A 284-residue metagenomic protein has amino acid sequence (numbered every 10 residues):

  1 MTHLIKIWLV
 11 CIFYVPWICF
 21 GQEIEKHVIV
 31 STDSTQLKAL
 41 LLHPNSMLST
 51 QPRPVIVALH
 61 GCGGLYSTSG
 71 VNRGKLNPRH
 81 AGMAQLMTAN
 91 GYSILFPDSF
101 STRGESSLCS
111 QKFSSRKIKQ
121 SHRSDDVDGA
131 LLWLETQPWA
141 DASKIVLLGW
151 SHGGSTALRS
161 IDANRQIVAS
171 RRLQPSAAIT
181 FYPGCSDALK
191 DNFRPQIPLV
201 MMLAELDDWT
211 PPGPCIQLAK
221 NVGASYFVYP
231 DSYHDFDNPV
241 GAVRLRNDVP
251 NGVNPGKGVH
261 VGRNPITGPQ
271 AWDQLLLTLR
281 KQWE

Functional and structural regions predicted by a protein language model:
C11-G21: Hydrophobic h-region of N-terminal signal peptides that target proteins for export in Gram-negative bacteria
Q22-Q51: N-terminal cap/lid segment of alpha/beta-hydrolase-fold proteins
L37-K38, P52-T136, V240-G241, R246-V261: Serine-hydrolase catalytic machinery in alpha/beta-hydrolase-like enzymes
L65, N72, I118-P195: Primarily recognizes the serine-hydrolase "nucleophile elbow" in alpha/beta-hydrolase and SGNH/GDSL folds
P195, M201-L203: Short beta-strand/loop motif that positions the catalytic acidic residue of the alpha/beta-hydrolase fold
L206-T210, H234-D235: Acidic catalytic loop of the alpha/beta-hydrolase fold
T210-K220, G241: Short alpha-helix in the alpha/beta-hydrolase fold that links the catalytic acid
A224-E284: C-terminal catalytic histidine-bearing segment of alpha/beta-hydrolase fold enzymes
